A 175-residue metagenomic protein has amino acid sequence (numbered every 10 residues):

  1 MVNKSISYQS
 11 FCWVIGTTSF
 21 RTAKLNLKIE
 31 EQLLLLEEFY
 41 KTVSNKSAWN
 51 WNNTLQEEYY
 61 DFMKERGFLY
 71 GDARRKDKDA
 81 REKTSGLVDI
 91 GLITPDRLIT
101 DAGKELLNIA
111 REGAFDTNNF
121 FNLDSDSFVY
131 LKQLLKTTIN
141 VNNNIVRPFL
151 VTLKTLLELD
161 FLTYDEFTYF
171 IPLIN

Functional and structural regions predicted by a protein language model:
M1-N175: Donor-sugar nucleotide-binding helix/loop cap in glycosyltransferases
